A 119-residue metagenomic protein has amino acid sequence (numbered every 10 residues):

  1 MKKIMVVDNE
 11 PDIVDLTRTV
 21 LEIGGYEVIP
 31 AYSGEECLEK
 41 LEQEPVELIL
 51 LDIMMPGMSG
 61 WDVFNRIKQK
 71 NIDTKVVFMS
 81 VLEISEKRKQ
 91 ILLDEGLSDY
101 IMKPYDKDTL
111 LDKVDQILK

Functional and structural regions predicted by a protein language model:
P11-I29, E95: Two-component/phosphorelay signaling modules centered on CheY-like receiver
P30-L48: Acidic, metal-coordinating helix/loop segments flanking the phosphotransfer/catalytic sites of two-component signaling
Y32-S33, S59-D62: Acidic catalytic/metal-coordinating carboxylates
E39, W61-I72: Short amphipathic alpha-helix used as the core "switch/output" element in two-component signaling
D52: Active-site residues of response regulator receiver
M55: Receiver (REC) domain active-site loop signature in two-component systems and cognate sites in sensor histidine kinases
D62, E83-I101, D108-D112: Alpha4 helix (beta4-alpha4-beta5 surface) of REC/receiver domains from two-component response regulators
M79-S80: Hydrophobic/aromatic residues positioned on beta-strands within the core alpha/beta folds
